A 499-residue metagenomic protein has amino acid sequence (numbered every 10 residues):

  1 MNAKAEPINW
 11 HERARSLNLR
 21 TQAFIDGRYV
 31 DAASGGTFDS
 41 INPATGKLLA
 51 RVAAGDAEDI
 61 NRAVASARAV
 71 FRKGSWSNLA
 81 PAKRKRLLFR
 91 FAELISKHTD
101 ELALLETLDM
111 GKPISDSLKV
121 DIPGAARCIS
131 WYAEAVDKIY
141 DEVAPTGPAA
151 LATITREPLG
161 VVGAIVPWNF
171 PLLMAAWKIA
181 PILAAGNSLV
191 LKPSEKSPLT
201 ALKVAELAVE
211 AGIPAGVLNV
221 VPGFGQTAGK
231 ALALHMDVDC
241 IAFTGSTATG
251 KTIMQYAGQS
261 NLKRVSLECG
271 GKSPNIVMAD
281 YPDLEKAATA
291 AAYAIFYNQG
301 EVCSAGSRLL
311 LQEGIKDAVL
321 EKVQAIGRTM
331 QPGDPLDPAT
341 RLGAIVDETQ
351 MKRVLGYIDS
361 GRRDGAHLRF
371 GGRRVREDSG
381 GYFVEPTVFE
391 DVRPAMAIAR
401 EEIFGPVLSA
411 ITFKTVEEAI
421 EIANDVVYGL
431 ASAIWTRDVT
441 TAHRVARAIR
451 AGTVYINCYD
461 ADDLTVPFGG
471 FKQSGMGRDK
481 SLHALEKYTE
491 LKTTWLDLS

Functional and structural regions predicted by a protein language model:
M1-V52, R86-R90, I139-I165, S266-C269 (+3 more regions): Terminal low-complexity tails and localization/encapsulation signals of metabolic enzymes
G46, R84, E106, I129 (+9 more regions): Residue-level signal for inorganic ion chemistry
K47-A50, V238, Q331, I358 (+3 more regions): Conserved C-terminal structural/oligomerization subdomain of aldehyde/semialdehyde dehydrogenase
L49-G55, R72-W76, A164, N275-A279 (+5 more regions): Short, well-ordered beta-strand elements within core beta-sheets of diverse protein domains
L49-I139: Glycine-rich loop-to-alpha-helix module at the N-terminal edge of alpha/beta enzyme cores
Y140-K286, F413: Rossmann-like NAD(P) dinucleotide-binding subdomain of oxidoreductase/dehydrogenase enzymes
S188-V190, L368, T453: A short hydrophobic/small-residue beta-strand
C240, A248-R393, I456: ALDH superfamily catalytic-core signature
